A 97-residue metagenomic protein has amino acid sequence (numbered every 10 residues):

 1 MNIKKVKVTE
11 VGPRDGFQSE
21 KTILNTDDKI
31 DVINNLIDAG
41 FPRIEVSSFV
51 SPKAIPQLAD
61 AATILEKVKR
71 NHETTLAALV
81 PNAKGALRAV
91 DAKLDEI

Functional and structural regions predicted by a protein language model:
K4-K7, K93-I97: Short coil-to-beta-strand
V11-I30, E73-K84: Active-site mouth loops of central-metabolism enzymes
G16, L36, A89: Conserved, mostly hydrophobic/aromatic
D28-F41: Alpha-helical scaffold segments that flank or form the walls of functional sites
I33-N34, A61-L65, A86: Generic structural signal for well-ordered alpha-helices, preferentially at hydrophobic/aromatic core positions
P42-K67: Glycine-rich, proline-tolerant flexible connector loops at the mouths of alpha/beta enzymes
R43-E45, A77, E96-I97: Conserved beta-strand positions in the central sheet of alpha/beta enzyme cores
P81-L94: Catalytic cores of alpha/beta
